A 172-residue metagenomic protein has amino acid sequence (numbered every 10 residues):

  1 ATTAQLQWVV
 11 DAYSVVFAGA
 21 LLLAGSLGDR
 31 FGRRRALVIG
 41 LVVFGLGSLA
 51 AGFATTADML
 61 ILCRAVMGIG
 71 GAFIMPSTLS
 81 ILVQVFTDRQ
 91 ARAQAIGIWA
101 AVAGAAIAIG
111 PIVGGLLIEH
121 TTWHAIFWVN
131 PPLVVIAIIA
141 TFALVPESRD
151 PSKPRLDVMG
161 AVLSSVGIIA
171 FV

Functional and structural regions predicted by a protein language model:
A1-A20, A57-L62, A95: Extracellular/periplasmic helix-loop-helix junction of adjacent transmembrane segments in MFS-like secondary
G25-S26, R30, L116: Membrane-interface helix termini in secondary transporters
G32, F53-M59, T121-T122: Helix-breaking motifs and short loop linkers at transmembrane-helix boundaries and internal kinks in secondary membrane
R33-I39: Juxtamembrane helix-start motifs in multi-pass secondary transporters
V42-T55: C-terminal ends and interior cores of transmembrane alpha-helices in multi-pass membrane transporters/permeases
A65-A101: Cytoplasmic helix-loop-helix junction between adjacent transmembrane helices in 12-TM secondary transporters
G97, E119-V172: Hydrophobic transmembrane-helix bundles of small-molecule transporters
